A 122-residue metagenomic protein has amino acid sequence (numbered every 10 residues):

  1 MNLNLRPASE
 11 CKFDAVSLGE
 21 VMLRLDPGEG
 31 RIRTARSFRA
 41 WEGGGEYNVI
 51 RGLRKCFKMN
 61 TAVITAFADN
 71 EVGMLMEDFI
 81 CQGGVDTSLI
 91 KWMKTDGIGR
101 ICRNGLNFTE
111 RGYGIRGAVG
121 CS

Functional and structural regions predicted by a protein language model:
M1-S37: Positively charged, low-complexity intrinsically disordered leader regions
E10, R33, G44, I101-R103: A generic fold-level signal
A15, E46-I50, G73: A general structural signal for well-ordered alpha-helical segments in protein cores
E20, G44-E46: Gly/Ser/Thr-rich helix-start
S37-G44, E71: Residues at secondary-structure transition points
F38, Y47, T65: N-terminal phosphate-binding or glycine-rich loops at protein starts, especially the Walker A/P-loop of NTPases
W41, N48-N60, Q82: Alpha-helix C-terminal capping segments
N60-S122: Conserved N-terminal subdomain of the carbohydrate kinase-like
